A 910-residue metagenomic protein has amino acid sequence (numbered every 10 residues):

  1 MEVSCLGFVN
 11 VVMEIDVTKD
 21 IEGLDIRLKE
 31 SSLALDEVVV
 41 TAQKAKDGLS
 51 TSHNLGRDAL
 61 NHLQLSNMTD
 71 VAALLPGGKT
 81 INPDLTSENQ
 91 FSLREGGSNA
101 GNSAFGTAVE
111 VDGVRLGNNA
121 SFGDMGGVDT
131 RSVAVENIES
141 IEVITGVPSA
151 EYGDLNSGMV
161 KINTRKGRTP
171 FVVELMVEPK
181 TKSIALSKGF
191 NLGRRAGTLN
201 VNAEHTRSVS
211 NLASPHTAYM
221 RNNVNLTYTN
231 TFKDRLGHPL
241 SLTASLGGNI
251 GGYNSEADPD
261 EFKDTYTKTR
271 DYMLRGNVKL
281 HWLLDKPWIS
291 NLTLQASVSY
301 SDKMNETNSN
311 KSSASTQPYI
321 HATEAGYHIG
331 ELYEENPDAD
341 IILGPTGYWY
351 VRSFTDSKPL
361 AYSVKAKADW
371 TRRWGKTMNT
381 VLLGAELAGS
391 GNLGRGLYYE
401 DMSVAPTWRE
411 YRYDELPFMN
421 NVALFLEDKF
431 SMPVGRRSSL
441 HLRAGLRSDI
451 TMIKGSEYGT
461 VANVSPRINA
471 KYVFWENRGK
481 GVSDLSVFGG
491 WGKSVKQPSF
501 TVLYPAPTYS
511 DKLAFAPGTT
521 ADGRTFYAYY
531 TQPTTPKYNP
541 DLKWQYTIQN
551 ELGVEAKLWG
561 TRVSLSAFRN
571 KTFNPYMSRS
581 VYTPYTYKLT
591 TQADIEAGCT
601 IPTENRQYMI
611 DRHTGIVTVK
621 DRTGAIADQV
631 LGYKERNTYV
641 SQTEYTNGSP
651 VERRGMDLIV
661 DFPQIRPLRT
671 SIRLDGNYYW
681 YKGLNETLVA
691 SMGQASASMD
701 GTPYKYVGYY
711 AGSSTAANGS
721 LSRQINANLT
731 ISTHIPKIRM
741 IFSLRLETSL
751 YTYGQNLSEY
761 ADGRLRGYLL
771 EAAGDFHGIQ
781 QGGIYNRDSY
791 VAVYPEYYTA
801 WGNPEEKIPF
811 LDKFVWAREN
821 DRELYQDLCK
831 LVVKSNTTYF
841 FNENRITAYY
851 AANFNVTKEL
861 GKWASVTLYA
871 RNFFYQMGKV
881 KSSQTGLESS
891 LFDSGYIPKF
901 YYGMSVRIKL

Functional and structural regions predicted by a protein language model:
E2-V9, T18-N61: Short, acidic, small-residue-rich periplasmic hinge/interaction motif at the N-terminus of Gram-negative outer-membrane
G23-R27, M68-V71, Q90-S92, E110 (+2 more regions): N-terminal periplasmic accessory domains that precede and gate Gram-negative outer-membrane beta-barrel machines
T69, A73-R115: Extracytoplasmic beta-strand/coil segments of soluble accessory domains associated with Gram-negative outer-membrane
V114-I144: Short acidic/polar hinge/loop motifs at secondary-structure boundaries that mediate gating or recognition
E174-R207, S214-S299: Transmembrane beta-barrel wall of Gram-negative outer-membrane proteins
F232-I250, T269-E457: Face-selective signature of the C-terminal outer-membrane beta-barrel domain
M432-R436, T590-A772, R822: Gram-negative outer-membrane beta-barrel transporters
K571-N574, S578, L589-T590, E747-N836 (+2 more regions): C-terminal beta-signal and adjacent terminal beta-strands/loops of Gram-negative outer-membrane beta-barrel proteins
